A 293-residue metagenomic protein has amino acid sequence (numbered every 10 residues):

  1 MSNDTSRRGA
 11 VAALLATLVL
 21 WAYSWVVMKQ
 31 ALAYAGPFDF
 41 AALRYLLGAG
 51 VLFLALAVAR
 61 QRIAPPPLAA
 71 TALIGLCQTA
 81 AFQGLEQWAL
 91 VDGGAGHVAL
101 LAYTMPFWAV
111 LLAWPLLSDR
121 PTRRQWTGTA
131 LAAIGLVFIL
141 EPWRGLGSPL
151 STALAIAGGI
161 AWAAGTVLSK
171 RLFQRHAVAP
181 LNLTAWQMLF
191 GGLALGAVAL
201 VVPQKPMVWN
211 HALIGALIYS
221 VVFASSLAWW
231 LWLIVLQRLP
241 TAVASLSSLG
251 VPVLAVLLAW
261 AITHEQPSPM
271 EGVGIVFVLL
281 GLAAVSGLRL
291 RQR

Functional and structural regions predicted by a protein language model:
M1-D39, R144-R171, G191-A194, R293: Glycine-/small-residue-enriched transmembrane alpha-helix faces in small-molecule transporters and effluxers
S6-V11, A33-F38, A42, I63-A69 (+3 more regions): Juxtamembrane helix-entry segments on the extracytoplasmic side of multipass membrane proteins
L20, S24-W25, F53-A102, L112 (+2 more regions): Specific transmembrane alpha-helical segments of multi-pass solute transporters/efflux pumps, especially DMT/EamA
A31, F40, R44, A89 (+6 more regions): Hydrophobic/aromatic residues within transmembrane alpha-helices of multi-pass small-molecule transporters
D39-G50, Q78, Q83-Q125, T129 (+2 more regions): Specific alpha-helical transmembrane segments that line the substrate/conduction pathway and gating interfaces
A41-L43, Q83, V98-T104, L168-G192 (+1 more regions): Helix-helix packing/entry segments at the starts of transmembrane helices
L52, A109-L111, L146-P203, L217 (+1 more regions): Transmembrane alpha-helical segments that form core, pore/gating elements of small-molecule transporters/exporters
L52, L112, P121-E141, G159-I160 (+4 more regions): Hydrophobic transmembrane alpha-helices of multi-pass small-molecule transport proteins
